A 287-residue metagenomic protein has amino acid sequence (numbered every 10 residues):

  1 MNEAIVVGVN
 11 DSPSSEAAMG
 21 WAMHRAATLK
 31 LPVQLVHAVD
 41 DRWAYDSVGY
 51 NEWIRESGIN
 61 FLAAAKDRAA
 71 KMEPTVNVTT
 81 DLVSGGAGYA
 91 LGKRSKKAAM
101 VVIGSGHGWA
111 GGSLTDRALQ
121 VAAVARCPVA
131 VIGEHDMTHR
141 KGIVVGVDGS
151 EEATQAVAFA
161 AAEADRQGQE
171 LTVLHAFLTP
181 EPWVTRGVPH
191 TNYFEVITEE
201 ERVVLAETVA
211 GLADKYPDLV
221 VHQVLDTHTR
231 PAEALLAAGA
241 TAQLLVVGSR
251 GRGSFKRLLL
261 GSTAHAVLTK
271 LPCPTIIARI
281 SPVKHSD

Functional and structural regions predicted by a protein language model:
M1, S14, G49-E52, D67-V101 (+2 more regions): Structural beta-alpha unit
M1-E52, G142-E195, A213-Y216, V220-H222 (+1 more regions): Small/aliphatic-rich secondary-structure junction motif
L29-P32, V76, C127, Q169-E170 (+1 more regions): Short glycine/serine/threonine/alanine-rich loop segments
Q34-V36, T79-V83, A130, T172-L174 (+2 more regions): General small-molecule cofactor/ligand-binding pocket signal
N51-N60, T191-V203: A short acidic, glycine-rich active-site loop that binds or catalyzes chemistry on phosphate/adenosine moieties
V102-A122, R140, L244-A266, K270: Glycine-rich, Arg-bearing micro-motifs that act as flexible, cationic patches
V102-S105, P128-E134, T275-R279: Short beta-strand elements of ligand-binding domains
S113-H135, V188-P189, V196-I197: Extended, non-globular alpha-helical segments
